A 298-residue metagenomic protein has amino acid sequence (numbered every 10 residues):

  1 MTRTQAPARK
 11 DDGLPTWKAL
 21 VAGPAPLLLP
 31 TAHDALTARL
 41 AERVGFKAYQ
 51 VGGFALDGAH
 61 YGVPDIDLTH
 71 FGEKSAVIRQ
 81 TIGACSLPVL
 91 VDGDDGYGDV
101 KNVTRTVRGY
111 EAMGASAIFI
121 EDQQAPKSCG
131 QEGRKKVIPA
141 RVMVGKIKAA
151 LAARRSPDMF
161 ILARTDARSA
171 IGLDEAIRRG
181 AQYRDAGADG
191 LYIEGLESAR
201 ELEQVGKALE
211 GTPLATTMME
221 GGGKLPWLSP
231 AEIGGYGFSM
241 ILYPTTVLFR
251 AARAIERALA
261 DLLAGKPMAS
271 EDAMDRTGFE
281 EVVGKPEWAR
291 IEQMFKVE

Functional and structural regions predicted by a protein language model:
R3-Y243, F249-R250, R257-A260, F295-E298: Alpha/beta enzyme core
S239-E298: Conserved alpha/beta catalytic core and glycan-binding cleft of carbohydrate-active enzymes
